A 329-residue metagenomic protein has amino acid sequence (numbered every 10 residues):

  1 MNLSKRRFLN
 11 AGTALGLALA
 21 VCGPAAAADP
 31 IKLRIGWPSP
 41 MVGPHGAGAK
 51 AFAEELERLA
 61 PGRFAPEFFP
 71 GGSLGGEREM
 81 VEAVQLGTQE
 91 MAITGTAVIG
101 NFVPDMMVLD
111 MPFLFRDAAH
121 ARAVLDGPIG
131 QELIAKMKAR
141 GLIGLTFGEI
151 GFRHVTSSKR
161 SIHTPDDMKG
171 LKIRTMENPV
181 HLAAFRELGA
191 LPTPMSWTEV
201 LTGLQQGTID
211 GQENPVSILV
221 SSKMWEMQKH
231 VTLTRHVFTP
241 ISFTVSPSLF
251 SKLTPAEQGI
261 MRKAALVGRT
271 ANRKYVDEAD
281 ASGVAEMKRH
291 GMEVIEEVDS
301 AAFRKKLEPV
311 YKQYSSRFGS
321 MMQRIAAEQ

Functional and structural regions predicted by a protein language model:
N2-L3, N10-L15, A27-H120, P128-Q131 (+1 more regions): N-terminal secretory/targeting leader peptides
V21-P24: N-terminal signal peptide c-region/cleavage motif recognized by signal peptidases
